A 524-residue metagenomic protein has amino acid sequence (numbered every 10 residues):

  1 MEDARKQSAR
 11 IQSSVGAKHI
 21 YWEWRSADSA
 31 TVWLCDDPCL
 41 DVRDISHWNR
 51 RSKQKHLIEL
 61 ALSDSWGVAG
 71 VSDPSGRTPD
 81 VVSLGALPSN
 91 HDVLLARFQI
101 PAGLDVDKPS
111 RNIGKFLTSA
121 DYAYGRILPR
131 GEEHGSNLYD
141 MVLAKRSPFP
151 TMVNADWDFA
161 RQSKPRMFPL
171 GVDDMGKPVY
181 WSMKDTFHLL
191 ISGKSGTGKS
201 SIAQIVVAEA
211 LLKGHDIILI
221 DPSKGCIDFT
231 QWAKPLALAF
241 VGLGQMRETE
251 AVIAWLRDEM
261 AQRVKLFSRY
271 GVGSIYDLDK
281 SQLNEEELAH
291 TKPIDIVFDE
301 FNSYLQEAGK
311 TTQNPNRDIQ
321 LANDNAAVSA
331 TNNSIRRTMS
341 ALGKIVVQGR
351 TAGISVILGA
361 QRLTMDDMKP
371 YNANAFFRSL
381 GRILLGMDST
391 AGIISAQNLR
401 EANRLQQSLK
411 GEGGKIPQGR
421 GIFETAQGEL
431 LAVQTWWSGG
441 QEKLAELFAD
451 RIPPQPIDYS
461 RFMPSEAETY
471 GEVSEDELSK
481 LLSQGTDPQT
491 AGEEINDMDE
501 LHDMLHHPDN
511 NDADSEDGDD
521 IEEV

Functional and structural regions predicted by a protein language model:
M1-R161: N-terminal "pre-motor" subdomain/linker immediately upstream of P-loop NTPase catalytic cores
S8-G16, Y21-E23, D107-D121, L128 (+4 more regions): Conserved ATP-driven motor cores of ASCE-family P-loop NTPases powering translocation/secretion/packaging/pilus
S83, P178, V206, L278-E286 (+1 more regions): Generic recognition of flexible, low-complexity loop/linker segments
G85-P88, R130-E132, G171-V172, Y180-M183 (+2 more regions): Replace "in large, NTP-powered and nucleic-acid-processing enzymes" with "in large, NTP-powered factors and other
I100, V172-D174, F423-E429: Short acidic, glycine-rich loop/turn motifs
E132-D140, V272-Q282: Glycine/charge-rich, flexible interdomain linkers and switch-proximal surface loops that mediate coupling
P150-Y270, K292-A396, A402-R404, A513-V524: P-loop NTPase catalytic phosphate-binding loop
N284-I294: Short basic/glycine-enriched coil/helix segment immediately N-terminal to the Walker B
